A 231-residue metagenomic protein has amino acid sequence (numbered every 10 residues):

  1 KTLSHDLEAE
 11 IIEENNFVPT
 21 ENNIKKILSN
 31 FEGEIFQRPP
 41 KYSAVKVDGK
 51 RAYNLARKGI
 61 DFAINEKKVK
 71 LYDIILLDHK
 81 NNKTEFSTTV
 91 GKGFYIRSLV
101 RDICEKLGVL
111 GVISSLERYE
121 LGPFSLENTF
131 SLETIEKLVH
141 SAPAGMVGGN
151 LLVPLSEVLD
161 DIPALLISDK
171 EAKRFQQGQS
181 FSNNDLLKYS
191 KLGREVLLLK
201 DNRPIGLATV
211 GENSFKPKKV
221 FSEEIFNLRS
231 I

Functional and structural regions predicted by a protein language model:
K1-I231: Catalytic/RNA-binding core of pseudouridine synthases
